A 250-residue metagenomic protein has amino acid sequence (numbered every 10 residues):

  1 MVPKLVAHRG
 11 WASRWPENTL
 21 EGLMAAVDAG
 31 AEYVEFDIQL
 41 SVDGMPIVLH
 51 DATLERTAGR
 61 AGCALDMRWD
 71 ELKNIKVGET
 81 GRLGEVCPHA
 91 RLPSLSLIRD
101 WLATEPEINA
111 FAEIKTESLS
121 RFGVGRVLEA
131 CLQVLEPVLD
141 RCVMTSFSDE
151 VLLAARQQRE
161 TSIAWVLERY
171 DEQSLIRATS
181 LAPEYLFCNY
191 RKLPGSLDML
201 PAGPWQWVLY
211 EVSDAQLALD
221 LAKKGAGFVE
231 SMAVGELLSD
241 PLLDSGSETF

Functional and structural regions predicted by a protein language model:
M1-F250: Phosphate-group recognition and catalysis centered on beta-loop-alpha active-site segments
